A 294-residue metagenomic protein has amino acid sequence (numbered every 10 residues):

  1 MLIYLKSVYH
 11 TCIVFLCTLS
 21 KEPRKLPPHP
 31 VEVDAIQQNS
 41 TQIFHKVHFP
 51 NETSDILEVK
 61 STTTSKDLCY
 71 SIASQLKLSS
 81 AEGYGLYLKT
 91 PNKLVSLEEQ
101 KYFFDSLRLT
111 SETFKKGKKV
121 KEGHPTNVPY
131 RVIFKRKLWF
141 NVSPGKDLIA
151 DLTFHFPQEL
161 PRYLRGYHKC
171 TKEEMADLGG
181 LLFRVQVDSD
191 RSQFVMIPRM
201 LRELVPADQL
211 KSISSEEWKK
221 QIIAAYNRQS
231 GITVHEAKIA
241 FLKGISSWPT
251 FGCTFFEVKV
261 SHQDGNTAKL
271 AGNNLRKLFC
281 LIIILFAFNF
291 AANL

Functional and structural regions predicted by a protein language model:
M1-L294: Intrinsically disordered, Pro/Ser/Thr-rich cytosolic linker and juxtamembrane tail regions that serve as
